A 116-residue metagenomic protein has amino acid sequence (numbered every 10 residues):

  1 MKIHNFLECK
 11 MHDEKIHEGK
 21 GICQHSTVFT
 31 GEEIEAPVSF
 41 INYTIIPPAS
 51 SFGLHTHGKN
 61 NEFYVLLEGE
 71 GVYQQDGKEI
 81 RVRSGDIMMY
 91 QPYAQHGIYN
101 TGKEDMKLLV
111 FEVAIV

Functional and structural regions predicted by a protein language model:
M1-V38: A short, N-terminal "cap"/entry segment at the start of jelly-roll beta-barrel domains of the cupin/DSBH fold
S26-G31, N42-G58: Conserved short histidine dyad/triad with adjacent acidic residue
T44, E70, K78-I80: Well-ordered beta-strand scaffold positions
P48, K59, K78, A94-Q95 (+1 more regions): A generic "binding-loop/recognition-motif" signal
S51-G53, V72, I87-M88, P92-I98: Histidine-centered metal-chelating micro-motifs
K59-N61, V65-G71: Glycine- and acidic-residue-biased ligand/ion/polar-headgroup-sensing regions
G77-Q91: Short acidic-glycine-tyrosine-enriched beta hairpin
R83, P92-V116: Ligand-binding loop in jelly-roll beta-barrel domains
